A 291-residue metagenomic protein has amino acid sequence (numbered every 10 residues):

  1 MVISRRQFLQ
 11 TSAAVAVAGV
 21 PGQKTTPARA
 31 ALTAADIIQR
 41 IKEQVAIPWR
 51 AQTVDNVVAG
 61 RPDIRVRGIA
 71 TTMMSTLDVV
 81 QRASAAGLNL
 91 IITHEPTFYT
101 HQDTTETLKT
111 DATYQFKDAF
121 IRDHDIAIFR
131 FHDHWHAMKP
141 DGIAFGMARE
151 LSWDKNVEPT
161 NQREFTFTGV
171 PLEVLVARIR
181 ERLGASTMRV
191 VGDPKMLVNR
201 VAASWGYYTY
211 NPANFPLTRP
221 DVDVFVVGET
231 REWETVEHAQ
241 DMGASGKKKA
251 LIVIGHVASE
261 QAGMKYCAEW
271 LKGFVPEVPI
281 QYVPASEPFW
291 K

Functional and structural regions predicted by a protein language model:
V2-K291: Hydrophobic structural segments
